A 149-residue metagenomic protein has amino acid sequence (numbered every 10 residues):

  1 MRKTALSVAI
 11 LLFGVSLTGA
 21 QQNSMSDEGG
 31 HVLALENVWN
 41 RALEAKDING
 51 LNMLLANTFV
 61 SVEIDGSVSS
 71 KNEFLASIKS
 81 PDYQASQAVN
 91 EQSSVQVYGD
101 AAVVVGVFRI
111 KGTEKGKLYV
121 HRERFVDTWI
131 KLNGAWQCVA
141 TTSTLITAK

Functional and structural regions predicted by a protein language model:
T4-G14: Sec-dependent N-terminal signal peptides
S7, Q21-K149: A beta-strand edge to alpha-helix "cap/lid" segment located at domain peripheries
